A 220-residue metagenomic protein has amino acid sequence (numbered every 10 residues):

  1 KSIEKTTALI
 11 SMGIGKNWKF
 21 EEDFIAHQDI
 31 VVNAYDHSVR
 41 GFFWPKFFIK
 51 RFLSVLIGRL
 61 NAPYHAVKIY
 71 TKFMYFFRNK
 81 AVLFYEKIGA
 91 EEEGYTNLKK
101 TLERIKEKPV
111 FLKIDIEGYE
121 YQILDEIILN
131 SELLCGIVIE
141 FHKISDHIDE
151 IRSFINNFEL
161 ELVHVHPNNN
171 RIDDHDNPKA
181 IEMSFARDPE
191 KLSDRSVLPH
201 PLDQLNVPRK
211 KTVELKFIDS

Functional and structural regions predicted by a protein language model:
K1-G94, E107, K143: SAM cofactor-binding core of SAM-dependent methyltransferases, primarily the Rossmann-like beta-alpha-beta module
A8-I10, F20-N33, F43-K46, K99-S220: Conserved acidic-Pro-Pro-aromatic motif
